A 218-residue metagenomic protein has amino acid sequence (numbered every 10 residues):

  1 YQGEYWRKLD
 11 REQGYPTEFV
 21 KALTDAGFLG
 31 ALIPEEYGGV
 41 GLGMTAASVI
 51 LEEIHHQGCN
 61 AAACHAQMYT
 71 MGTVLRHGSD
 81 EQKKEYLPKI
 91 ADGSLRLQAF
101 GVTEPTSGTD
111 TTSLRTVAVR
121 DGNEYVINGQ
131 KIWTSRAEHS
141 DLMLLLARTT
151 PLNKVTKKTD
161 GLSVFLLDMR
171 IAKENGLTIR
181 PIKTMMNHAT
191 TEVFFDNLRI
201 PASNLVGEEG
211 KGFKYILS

Functional and structural regions predicted by a protein language model:
Y1-C64, L75, E81-K89, R120-D121: Amphipathic, small/basic residue-rich leader segments at the start of a protein or domain
G27, I50-H55, L146-T149, L167-A172 (+1 more regions): Short Ser/Thr-interspersed hydrophobic loop/turn segments at strand-loop and sheet-helix junctions that line or gate
H56, G176-S218: Glycine-rich beta->alpha junctions and the first turn(s) of the following alpha-helix
Y69-H77: Helix-loop "lid/cap" segments that line or gate small-molecule binding pockets
G93-V102, L146: A short, Trp-centered hydrophobic/proline-enriched beta-strand micro-motif
S107-T109, I132-A137, M185: Glycine-rich phosphate/pyrophosphate-binding beta-alpha loops
D110-N128: Cytochrome P450 C-terminal beta-domain/meander region
E124, N128-G176: A short core secondary-structure module
